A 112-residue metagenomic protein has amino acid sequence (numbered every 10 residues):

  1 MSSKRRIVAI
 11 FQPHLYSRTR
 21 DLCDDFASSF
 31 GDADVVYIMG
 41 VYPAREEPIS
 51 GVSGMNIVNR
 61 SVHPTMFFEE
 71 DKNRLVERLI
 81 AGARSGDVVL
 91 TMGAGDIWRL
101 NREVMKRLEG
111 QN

Functional and structural regions predicted by a protein language model:
M1-N112: ATP-dependent carboxylate-amine ligase
